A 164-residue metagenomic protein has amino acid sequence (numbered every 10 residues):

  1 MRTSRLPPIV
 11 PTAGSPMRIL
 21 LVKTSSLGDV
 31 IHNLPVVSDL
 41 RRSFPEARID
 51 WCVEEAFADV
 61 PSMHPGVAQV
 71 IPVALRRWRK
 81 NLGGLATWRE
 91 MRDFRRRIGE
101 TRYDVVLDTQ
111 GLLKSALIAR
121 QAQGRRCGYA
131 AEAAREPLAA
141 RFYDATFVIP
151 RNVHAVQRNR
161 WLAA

Functional and structural regions predicted by a protein language model:
M1-A164: Catalytic machinery of carbohydrate-active enzymes, primarily nucleotide-sugar-dependent glycosyltransferases
